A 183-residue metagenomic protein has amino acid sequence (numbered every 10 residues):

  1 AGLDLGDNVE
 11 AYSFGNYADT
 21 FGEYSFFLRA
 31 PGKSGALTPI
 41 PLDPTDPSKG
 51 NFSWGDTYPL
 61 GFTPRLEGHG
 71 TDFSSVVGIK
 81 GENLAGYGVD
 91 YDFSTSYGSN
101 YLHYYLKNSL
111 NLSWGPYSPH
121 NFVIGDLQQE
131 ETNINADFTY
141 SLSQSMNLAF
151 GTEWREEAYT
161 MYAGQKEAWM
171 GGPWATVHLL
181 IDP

Functional and structural regions predicted by a protein language model:
A1-D7, A11-P47, N51, L60: Periplasmic-side early beta-strands and strand-to-turn transitions of outer-membrane beta-barrels
G2-G22, F62-P183: Face-selective signature of the C-terminal outer-membrane beta-barrel domain
